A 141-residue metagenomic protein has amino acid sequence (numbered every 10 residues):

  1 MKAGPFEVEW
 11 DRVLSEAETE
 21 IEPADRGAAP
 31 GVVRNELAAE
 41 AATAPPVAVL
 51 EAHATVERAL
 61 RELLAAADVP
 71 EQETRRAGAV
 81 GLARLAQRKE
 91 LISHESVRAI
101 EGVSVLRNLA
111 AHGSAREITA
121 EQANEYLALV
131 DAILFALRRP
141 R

Functional and structural regions predicted by a protein language model:
M1-L60: Membrane-proximal, non-transmembrane interface segments of integral membrane proteins
E36, G81-L85, L106-L109: A general alpha-helix detector
E40-A48, I92-E95, A115-I118, Q122: Non-transmembrane, amphipathic alpha-helical segments
L50, A54, R76, H94-S104: Alpha-helix N-cap/helix-start motif at coil-to-helix transitions, marked by capping-box chemistry
A59, L63-L64, L134-L137: Hydrophobic recognition helices of helix-based DNA-binding modules
E62, A66, K89, A110-E117: Alpha-helix C-capping/helix-to-loop hinge sites
L64-R98: Short, charged amphipathic alpha-helical segments flanked by flexible coils
V97-R141: Charge-enriched, short contiguous segments at helix-coil
